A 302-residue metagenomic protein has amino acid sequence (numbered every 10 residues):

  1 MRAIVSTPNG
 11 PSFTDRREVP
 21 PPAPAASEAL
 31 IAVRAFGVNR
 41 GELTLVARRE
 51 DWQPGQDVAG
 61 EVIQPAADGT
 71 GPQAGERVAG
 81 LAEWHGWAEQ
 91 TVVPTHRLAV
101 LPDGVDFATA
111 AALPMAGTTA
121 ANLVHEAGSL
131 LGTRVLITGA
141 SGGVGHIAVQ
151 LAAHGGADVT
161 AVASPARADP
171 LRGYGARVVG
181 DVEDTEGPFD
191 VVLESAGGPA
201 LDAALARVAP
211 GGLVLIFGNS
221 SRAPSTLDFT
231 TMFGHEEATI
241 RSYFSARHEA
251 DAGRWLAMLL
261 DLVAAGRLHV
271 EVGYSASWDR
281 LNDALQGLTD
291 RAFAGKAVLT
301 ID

Functional and structural regions predicted by a protein language model:
M1, D251-D302: C-terminal hydrophobic helical "lid"/dimerization subdomain of Rossmann-like NAD(P)H-dependent oxidoreductases
P20-G37, E42-H85: Glycine-rich beta-strand-centered segment in the early N-terminal region that forms part of a ligand/cofactor-binding
T44, V78-G139: NAD(P)H dinucleotide-binding glycine-rich loop of Rossmann-like/cofactor-binding domains, especially the beta1-alpha1
R77, R134, D158, G212-V214 (+1 more regions): Short glycine-centered segments of the SAM/dcSAM-binding site in methyltransferase folds
A111-D181: Mid-domain Rossmann-like dinucleotide-binding core that forms the NAD(H)/NADP(H) cofactor-binding site
D184-V192: A short acidic, Gly/Pro-enriched loop at the edge of an enzyme's catalytic core that lines a small-molecule cofactor
P199-R267, I301-D302: Glycine-rich phosphate-binding loop and adjacent beta-alpha segment of Rossmann(oid) nucleotide-cofactor-binding
